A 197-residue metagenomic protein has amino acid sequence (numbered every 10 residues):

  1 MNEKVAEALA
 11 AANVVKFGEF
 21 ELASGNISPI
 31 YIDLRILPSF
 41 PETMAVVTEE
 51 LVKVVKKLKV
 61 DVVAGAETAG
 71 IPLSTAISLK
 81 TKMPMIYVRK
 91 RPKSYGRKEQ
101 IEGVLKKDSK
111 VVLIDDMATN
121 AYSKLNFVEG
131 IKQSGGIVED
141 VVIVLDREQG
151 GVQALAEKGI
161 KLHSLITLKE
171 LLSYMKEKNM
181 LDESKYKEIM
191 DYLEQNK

Functional and structural regions predicted by a protein language model:
M1-I114, A118, Y122-K197: PRPP-associated nucleotide enzymes
